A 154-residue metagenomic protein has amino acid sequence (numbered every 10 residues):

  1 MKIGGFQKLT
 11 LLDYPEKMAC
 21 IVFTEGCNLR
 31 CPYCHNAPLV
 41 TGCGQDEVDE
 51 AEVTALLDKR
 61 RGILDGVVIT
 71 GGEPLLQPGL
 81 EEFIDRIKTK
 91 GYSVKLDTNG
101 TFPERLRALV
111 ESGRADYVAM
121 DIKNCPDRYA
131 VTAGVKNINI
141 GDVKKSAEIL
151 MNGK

Functional and structural regions predicted by a protein language model:
M1-K17: Short, charged low-complexity linear segments at domain edges
I3-G5, A51, D97-N99: Short gly/ser/thr-rich secondary-structure transition/capping motifs
Y14-V48: Canonical Radical SAM [4Fe-4S] cluster-binding loop centered on the CxxxCxxC motif and its immediate flanking residues
F23, T70-G71: A secondary-structure boundary/capping signal
C31, G71-G72: Conserved phosphate-binding and hydrolysis motifs of nucleotide-dependent enzymes
A37-V67: Conserved alpha-helical substructure of the radical SAM core
G42, E73-L75: Short, small-residue-enriched loops and turns at beta-alpha junctions that line or gate enzyme active sites
T54-G66, L75-K154: Conserved AdoMet/S-adenosylmethionine-binding subsite of the radical SAM
